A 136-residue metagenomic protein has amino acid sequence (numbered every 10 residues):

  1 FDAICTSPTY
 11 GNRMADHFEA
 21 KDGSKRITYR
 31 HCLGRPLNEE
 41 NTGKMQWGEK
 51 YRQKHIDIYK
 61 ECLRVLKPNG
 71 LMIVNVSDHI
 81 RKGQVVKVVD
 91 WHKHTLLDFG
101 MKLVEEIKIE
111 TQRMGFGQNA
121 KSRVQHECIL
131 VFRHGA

Functional and structural regions predicted by a protein language model:
F1-A136: Class I S-adenosyl-L-methionine-dependent methyltransferase catalytic core
